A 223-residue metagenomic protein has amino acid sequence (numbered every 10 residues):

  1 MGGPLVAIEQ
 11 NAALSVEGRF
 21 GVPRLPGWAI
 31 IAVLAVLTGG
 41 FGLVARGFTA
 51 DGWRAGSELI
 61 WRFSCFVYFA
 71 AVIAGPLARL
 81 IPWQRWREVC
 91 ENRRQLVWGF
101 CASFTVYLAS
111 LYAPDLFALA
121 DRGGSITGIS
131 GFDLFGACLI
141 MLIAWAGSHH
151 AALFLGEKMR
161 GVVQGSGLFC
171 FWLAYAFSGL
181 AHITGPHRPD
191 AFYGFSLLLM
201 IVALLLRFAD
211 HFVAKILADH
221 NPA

Functional and structural regions predicted by a protein language model:
G2-A223: Membrane-embedded alpha-helical bundles that constitute the cytochrome b-like, heme-associated redox core of multi-pass
